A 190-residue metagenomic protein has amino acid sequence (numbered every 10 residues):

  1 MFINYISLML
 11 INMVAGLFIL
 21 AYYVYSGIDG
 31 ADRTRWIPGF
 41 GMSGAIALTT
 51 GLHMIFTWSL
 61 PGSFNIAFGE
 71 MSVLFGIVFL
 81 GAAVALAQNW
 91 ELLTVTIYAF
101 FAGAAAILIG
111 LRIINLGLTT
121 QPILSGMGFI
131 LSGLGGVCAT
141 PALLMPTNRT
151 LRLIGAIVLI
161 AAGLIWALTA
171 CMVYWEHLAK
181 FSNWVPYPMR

Functional and structural regions predicted by a protein language model:
M1-I3, S26-W36, M54-I66, A83-L93 (+1 more regions): Short juxtamembrane and helix-loop transition motifs at transmembrane-helix boundaries in membrane proteins
M1-I55, M172-R190: N-terminal topogenic module of multi-pass integral membrane proteins
V14-F18, G41-L48, L52, V73-L80 (+3 more regions): Hydrophobic alpha-helical transmembrane segments of multipass integral membrane proteins
L20-G30, L80-N89, T140-T147: C-terminal ends of transmembrane helices
D29-S43, Q88-A105, T119-M127, L144-L164: Cytoplasm-facing juxtamembrane segments at the starts of transmembrane helices in multi-pass membrane proteins
G62-G135: Membrane-proximal helix-loop-helix units in multi-pass membrane proteins
I113-R190: Terminal transmembrane helical module of multi-pass membrane proteins
